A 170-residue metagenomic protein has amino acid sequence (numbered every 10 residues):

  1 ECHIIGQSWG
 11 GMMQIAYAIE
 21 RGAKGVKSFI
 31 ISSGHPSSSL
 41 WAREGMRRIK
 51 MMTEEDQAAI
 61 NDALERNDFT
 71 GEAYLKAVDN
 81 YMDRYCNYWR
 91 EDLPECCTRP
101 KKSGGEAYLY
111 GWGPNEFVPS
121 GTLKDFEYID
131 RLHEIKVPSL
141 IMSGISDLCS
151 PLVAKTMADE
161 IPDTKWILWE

Functional and structural regions predicted by a protein language model:
C2-R47: Conserved hydrolase catalytic core segment
I19-E20, T156-D159: Short, well-ordered alpha-helices that flank and scaffold nucleotide-derived cofactor binding pockets
G25-K27, I161-T164: Core-facing hydrophobic residues within beta-strands of well-ordered domains
I49-D130, V137: Alpha/beta-hydrolase
E134-I135, I141-S143: Short beta-strand/loop motif that positions the catalytic acidic residue of the alpha/beta-hydrolase fold
I145-D147, T164: Acidic beta-to-alpha connecting loop that harbors the catalytic carboxylate
L148-V153: Conserved alpha/beta-hydrolase "acid-adjacent" motif
I167-E170: Short glycine-rich catalytic loops that host catalytic nucleophiles or stabilize transition states across multiple
